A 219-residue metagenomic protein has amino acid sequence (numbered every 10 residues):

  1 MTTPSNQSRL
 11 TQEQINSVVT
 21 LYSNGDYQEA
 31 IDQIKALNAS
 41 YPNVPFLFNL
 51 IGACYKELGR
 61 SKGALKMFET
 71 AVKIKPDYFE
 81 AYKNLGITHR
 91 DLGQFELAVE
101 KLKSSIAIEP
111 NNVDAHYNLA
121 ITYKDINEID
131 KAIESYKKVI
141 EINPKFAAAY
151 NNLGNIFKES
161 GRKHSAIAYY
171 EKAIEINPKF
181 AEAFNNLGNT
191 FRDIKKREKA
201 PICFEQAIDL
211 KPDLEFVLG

Functional and structural regions predicted by a protein language model:
M1-E13: TPR-adjacent "capping" and linker segments in tetratricopeptide-repeat scaffold/adaptor proteins
Q12-S40, A53, E57: Alpha-helical segment of the N-proximal tetratricopeptide repeat
E13-N16, E141, E175: Terminal low-complexity/charged segments
V19, F46-E57, E80-D91, D114-D125 (+3 more regions): Conserved alpha-helical positions within TPR/SEL1-like repeat arrays
S23-D32, E57-T70, D91-S104, D114 (+4 more regions): Structural signature of tandem alpha-helical TPR/SEL1-like repeats, specifically the intra-repeat loop/turn
